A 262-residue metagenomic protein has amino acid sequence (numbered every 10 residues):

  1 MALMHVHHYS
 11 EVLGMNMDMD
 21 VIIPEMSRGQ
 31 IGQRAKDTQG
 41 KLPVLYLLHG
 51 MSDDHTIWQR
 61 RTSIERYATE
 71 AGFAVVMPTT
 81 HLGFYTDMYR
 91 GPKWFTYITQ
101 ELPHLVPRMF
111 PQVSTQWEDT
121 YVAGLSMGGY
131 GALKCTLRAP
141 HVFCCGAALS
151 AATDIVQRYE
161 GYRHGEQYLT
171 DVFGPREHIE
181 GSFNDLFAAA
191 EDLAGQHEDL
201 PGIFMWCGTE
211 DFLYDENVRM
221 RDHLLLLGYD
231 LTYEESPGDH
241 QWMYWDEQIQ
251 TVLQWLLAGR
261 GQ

Functional and structural regions predicted by a protein language model:
M1-Q262: Non-catalytic cap/lid and distal C-terminal segments of serine-dependent acyl enzymes
